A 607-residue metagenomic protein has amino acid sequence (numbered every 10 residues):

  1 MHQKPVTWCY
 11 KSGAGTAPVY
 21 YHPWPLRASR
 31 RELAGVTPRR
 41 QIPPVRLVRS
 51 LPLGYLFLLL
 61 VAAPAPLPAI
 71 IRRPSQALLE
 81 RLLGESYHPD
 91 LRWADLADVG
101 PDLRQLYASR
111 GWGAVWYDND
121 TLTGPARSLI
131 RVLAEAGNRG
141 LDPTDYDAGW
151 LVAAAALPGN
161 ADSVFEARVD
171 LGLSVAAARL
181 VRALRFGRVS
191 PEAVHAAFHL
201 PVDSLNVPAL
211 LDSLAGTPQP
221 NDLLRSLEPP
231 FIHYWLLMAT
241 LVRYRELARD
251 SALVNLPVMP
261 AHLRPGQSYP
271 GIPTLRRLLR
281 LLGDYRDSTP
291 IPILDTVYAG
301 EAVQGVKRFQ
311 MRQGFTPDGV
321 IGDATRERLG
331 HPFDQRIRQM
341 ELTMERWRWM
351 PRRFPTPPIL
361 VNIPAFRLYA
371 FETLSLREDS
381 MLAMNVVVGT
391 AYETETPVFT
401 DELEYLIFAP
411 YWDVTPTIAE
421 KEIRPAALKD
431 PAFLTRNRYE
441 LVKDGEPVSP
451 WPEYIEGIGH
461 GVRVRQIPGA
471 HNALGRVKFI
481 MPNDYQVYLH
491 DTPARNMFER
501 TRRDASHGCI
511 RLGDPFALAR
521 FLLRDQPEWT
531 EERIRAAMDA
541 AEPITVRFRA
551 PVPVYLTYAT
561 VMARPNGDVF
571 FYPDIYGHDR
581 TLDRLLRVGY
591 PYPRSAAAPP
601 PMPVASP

Functional and structural regions predicted by a protein language model:
G13-G15, A28, G35, G54: Residue-identity detector for glycine
R27-R31, R39-R40, R46-R49: Basic polycationic patches enriched in arginine
P52-A62: Bacterial N-terminal signal peptides
L67-A108, L171, V175-R179, F198 (+2 more regions): Well-ordered beta-sheet/strand-loop patches within structured domains
I70-V202: Cationic-aromatic interfacial patches
